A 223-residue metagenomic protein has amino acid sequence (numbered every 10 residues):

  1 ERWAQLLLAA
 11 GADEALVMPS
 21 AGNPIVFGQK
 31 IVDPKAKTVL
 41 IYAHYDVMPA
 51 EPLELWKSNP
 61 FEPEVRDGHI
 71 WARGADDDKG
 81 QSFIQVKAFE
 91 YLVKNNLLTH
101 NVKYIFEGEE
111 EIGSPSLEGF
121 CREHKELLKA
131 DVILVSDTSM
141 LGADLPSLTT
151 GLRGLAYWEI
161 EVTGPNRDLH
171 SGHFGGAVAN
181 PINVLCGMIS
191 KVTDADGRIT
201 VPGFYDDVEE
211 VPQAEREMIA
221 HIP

Functional and structural regions predicted by a protein language model:
E1-L53: N-terminal helical capping/dimerization or prosegment-like subdomains of hydrolases acting on amide or phosphate bonds
A4, F83-E90, E118, I182-S190: Predominant activation on well-ordered alpha-helical scaffold segments within soluble catalytic domains
L8, K94-L97, K125-E126, P165 (+1 more regions): Generic secondary-structure signature for well-ordered alpha-helical cores
A36-F106: Active-site metal-coordination/substrate-binding segment of hydrolases, especially metallo-dependent peptidases
D76-G151: Acidic/histidine-rich catalytic neighborhood of metal-dependent amide-processing enzymes
L141, T150, S171-P223: Acidic-enriched catalytic cores of C-N bond-cleaving enzymes acting on peptides and small amides
S147-T163: Flexible glycine/proline-rich, aromatic-decorated loop/lid segments
